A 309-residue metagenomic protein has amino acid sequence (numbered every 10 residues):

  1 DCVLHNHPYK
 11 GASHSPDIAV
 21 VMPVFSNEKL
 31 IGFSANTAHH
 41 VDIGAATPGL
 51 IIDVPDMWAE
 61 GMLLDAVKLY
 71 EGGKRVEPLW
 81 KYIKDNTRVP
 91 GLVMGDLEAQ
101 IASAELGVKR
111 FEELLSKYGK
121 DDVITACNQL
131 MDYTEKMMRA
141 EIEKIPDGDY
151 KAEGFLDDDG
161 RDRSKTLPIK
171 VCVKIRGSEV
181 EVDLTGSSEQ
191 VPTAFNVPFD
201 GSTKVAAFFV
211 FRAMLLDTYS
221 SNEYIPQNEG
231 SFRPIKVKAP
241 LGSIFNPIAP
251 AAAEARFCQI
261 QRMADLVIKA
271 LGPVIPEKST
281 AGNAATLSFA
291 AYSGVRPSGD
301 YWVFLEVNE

Functional and structural regions predicted by a protein language model:
D1-E181, T185-E309: Glycine/proline-enriched, intrinsically flexible loops and inter-domain linkers
